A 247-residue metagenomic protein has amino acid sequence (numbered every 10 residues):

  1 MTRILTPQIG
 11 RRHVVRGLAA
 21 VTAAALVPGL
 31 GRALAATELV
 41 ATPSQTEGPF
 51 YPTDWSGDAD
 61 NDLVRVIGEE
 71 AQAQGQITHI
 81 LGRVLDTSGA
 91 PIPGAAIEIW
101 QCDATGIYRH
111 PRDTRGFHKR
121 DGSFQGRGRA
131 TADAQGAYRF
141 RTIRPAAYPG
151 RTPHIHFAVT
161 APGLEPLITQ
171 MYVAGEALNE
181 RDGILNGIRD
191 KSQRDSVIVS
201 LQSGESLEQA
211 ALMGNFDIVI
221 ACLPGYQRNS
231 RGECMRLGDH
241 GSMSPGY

Functional and structural regions predicted by a protein language model:
M1-A25: N-terminal secretory signal peptides and thylakoid transit peptides that target proteins across membranes
L18, T22-L26, A161-G163, G175: A generic secondary-structure signal for well-formed alpha-helical elements
V27-R32: C-terminal segment of classical bacterial N-terminal signal peptides
L34-S203, L207-Y247: Beta-strand-dominated extracellular/periplasmic modules and repeats in secreted or surface-exposed proteins
